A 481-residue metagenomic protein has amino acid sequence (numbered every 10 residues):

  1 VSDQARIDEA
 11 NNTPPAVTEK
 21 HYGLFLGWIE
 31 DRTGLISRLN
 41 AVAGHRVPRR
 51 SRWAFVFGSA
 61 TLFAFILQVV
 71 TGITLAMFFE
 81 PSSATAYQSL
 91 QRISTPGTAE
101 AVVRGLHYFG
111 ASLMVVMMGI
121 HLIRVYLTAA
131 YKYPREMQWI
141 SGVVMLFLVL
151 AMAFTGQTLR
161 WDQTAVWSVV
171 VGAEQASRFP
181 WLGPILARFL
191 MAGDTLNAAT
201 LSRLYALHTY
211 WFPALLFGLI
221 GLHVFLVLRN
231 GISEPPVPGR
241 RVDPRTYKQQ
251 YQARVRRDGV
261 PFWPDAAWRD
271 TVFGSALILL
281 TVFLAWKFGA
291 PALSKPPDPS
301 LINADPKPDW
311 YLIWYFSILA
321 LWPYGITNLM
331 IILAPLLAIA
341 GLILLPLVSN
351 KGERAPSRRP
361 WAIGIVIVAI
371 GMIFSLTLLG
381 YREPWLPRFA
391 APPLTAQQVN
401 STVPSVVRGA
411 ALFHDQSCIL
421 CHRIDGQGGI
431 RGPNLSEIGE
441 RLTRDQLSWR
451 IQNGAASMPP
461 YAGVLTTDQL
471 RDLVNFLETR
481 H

Functional and structural regions predicted by a protein language model:
T18-G34, A76-E80, S112-A129, W139-I140 (+2 more regions): Transmembrane-helix bundle segments that line or gate the permeation/cavity pathway in multi-pass membrane proteins
L35, M77-G105, V169-N197, D298-A320: Extracytosolic (periplasmic/ER-lumenal) interhelical loops and adjacent juxtamembrane/interface segments of multi-pass
R46-L62, Y126-F147, Q163, W167-S168 (+3 more regions): Membrane-interfacial loop-to-helix junctions in multi-pass inner-membrane proteins
S202-R203, L207-F212, L216-D298, I302: Long, contiguous internal "core" modules enriched in hydrophobic/ aromatic residues
L215, I220-V224, L336-V348, L379-Y381 (+1 more regions): C-terminal capping alpha-helices of c-type cytochrome domains
V272-L280, R359-E383: Internal/C-terminal transmembrane anchor helices
Y311, A410, H414, L420-A455 (+1 more regions): Gly/Gly-Pro-rich "capping" loops immediately C-terminal to redox-active cysteine motifs in periplasmic/lumenal
R388-H414, H481: Electrostatic cytochrome c docking/interface patches
